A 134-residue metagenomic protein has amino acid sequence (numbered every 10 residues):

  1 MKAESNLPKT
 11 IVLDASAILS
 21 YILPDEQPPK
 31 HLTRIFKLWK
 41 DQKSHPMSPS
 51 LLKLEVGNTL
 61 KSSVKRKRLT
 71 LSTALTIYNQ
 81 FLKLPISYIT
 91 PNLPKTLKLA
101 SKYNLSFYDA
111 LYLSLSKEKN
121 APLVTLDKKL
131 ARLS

Functional and structural regions predicted by a protein language model:
M1-L51, S63-S72: Short, well-structured N-terminal submotif of metal-dependent ribonuclease cores
A17-I18, L52, Y112, K129-L130: Alpha-helix capping/helix-boundary segments
I18, R34-I35, T59, I77 (+1 more regions): A ubiquitous structural signal for well-ordered alpha-helices
L51, E55-P85, P91-L93: Active-site-proximal, substrate-binding regions of enzyme catalytic domains and RNA-binding/basic surfaces
K83-P122, L126-K129: Active-site neighborhoods of divalent-metal-dependent phosphate/nucleic-acid chemistry enzymes
R132-S134: Short loop/helix-cap segments at secondary-structure boundaries that form the rim of catalytic
